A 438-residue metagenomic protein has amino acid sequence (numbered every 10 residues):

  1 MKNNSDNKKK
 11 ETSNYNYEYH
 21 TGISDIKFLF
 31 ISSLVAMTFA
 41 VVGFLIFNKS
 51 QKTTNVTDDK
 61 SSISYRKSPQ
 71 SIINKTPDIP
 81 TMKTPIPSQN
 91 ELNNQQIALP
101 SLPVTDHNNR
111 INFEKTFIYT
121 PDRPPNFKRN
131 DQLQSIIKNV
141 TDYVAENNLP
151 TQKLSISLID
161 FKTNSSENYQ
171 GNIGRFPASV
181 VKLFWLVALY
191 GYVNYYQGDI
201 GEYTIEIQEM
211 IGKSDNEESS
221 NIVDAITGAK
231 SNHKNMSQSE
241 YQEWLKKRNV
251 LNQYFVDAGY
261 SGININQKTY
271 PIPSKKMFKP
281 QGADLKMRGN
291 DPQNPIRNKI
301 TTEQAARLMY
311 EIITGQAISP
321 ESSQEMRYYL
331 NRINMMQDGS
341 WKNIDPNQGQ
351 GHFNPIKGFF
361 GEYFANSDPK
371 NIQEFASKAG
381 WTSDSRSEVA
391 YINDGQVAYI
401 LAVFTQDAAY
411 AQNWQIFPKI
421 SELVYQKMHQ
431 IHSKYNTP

Functional and structural regions predicted by a protein language model:
K2-T141, R297, A306-P438: Structured C-terminal helix/loop/strand segments within mature extracytoplasmic catalytic/sensor domains
N109-P125, S165-Q170, A188-G191, A225-N235 (+2 more regions): Acidic/histidine-rich, surface-exposed loop or edge segments in extracytoplasmic proteins
P121-S135, E202-Q293, N298-A306, E311: Active-site-adjacent helix/loop patches that line small-molecule binding or acyl-intermediate pockets
L149-G174, Y190, N194: Short, conserved catalytic-motif segment at the N-terminal edge
L149-L154, Q170-N172, F176-V181, I205 (+6 more regions): Extracytoplasmic
S155-I159, F184, A402: Soluble periplasmic/extracytoplasmic beta-strand elements of cell-envelope proteins
N164, R175-G198, M210, L401: Active-site SXXK
G191-E209, E218-S219, S319-S323: Short, well-structured active-site flanking segments
